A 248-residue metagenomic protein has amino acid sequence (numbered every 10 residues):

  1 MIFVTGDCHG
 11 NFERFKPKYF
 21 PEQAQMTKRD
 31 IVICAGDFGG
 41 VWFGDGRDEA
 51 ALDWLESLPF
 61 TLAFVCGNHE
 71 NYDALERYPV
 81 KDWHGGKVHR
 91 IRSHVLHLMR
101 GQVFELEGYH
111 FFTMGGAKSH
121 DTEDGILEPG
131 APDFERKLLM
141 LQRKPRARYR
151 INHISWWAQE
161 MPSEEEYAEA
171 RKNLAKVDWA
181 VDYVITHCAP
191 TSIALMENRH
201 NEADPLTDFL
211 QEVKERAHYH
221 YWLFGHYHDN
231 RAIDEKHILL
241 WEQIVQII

Functional and structural regions predicted by a protein language model:
M1-F3, Q102-T113, Y183, D234-I238: Beta-strand-turn-beta hairpins that frame and shape the catalytic cleft of phosphate-ester-processing enzymes
M1-V4, C8-R14, D133-F134, A147: Acidic, histidine-bearing metal-coordination/catalytic regions of metal-dependent phosphoesterases
I2-V4, I33-C34, V184, L223: Residue-level marker for buried hydrophobic side chains located in beta-strands that build the well-ordered beta-sheet
T5, N11-L106, R199, A203-Q211 (+2 more regions): Core catalytic region of metal-dependent phosphoesterases/phosphodiesterases, especially metallo-beta-lactamase-like
C8-H9, F38-G39, N68-N71, A117-K118 (+2 more regions): Catalytic metal-binding/acid-base residues of hydrolase active sites
F43, D73, T122, A194-L195 (+1 more regions): Generic domain-boundary/flexible-linker signal
S93, E107-H200: Active-site-proximal loop/helix segment associated with metal-binding centers of metalloenzymes
A158-I248: Internal alpha/beta domain cores that form substrate/cofactor-binding pockets in large enzymes and binding proteins
